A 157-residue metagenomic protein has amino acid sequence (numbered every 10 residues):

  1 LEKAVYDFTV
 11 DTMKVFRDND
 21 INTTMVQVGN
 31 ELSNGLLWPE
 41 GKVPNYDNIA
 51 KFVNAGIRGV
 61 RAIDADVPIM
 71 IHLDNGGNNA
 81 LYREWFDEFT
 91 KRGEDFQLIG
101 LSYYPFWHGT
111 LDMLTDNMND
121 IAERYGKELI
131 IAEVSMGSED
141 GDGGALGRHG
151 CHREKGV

Functional and structural regions predicted by a protein language model:
L1-T90, E94-F96, H108-M118, L146-R153 (+1 more regions): Active-site cleft segment of glycoside hydrolase catalytic domains centered on the general acid/base Glu
V26, I99, E133: Conserved, mostly hydrophobic/aromatic
L37, L101-Y104: A broad detector of the eukaryotic-type serine/threonine protein kinase catalytic domain
R92-I99, Y125-E128: Glycine-enriched alpha-helix->loop->beta-strand junction motifs that scaffold or abut catalytic
Y103-F106, E128-D140, R148-V157: Substrate-binding cleft of secreted/luminal carbohydrate-active enzymes
A122: Phosphate-coordinating catalytic segments in nucleotide- and nucleic-acid-processing enzymes
